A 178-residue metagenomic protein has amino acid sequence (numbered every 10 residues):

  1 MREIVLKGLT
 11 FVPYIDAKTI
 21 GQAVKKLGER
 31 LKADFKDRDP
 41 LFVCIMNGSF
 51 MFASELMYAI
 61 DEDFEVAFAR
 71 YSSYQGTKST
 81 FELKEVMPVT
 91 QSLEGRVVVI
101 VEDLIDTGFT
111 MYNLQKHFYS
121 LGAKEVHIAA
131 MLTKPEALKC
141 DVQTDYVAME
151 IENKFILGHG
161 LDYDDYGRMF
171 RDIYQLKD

Functional and structural regions predicted by a protein language model:
M1-D178: PRPP-associated nucleotide enzymes
